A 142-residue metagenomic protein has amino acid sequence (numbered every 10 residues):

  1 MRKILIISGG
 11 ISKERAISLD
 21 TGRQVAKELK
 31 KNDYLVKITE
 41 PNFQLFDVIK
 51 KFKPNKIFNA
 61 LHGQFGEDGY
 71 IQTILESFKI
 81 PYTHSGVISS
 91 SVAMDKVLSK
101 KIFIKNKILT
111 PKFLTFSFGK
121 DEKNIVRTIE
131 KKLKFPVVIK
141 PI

Functional and structural regions predicted by a protein language model:
M1-L98, K105, S117-R127: ATP-binding N-terminal substructure of ATP-dependent carboxylate-amine bond-forming enzymes
S18, P111-T115, P136-I142: Glycine-rich phosphate-binding loop of ATP-grasp-fold ATP-dependent ligases
N32, L109, F135: Residue-level signal for beta-strand positions within conserved beta-sheet cores that form or flank
F52, I108, L133: Structured loop/turn residues at beta-strand edges in well-structured enzyme cores
I102-T110: Basic phosphate/pyrophosphate-binding loop/patch that engages nucleotide-derived ligands
F103-I104, I129-I142: ATP-grasp fold ATP-binding core
